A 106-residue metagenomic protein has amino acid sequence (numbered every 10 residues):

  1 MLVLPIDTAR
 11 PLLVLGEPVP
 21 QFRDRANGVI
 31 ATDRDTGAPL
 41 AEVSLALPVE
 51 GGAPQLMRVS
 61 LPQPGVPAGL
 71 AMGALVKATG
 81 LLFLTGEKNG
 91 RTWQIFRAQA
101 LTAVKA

Functional and structural regions predicted by a protein language model:
M1-A106: OB-fold and OB-like single-stranded nucleic-acid-recognition modules and their adjacent interaction interfaces
